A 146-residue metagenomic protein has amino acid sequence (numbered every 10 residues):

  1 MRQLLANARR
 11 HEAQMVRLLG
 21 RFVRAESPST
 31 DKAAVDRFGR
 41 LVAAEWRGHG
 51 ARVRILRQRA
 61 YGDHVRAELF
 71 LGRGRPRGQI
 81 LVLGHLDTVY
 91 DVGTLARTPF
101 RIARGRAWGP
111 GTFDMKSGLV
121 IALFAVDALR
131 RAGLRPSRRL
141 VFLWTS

Functional and structural regions predicted by a protein language model:
M1-P110, A128-S137: Acidic/His- and Gly-rich active-site-bordering loop/insert found across diverse amide/peptide-bond hydrolases
M115-S146: Acidic/histidine-rich catalytic neighborhood of metal-dependent amide-processing enzymes
